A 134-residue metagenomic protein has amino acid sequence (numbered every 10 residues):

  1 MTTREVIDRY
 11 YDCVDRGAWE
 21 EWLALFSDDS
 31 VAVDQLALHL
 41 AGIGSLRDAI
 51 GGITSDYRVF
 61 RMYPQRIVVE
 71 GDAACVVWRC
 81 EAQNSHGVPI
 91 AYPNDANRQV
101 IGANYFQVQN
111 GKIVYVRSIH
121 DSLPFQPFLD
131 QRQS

Functional and structural regions predicted by a protein language model:
M1, C13-R16: Residues at alpha-helix boundaries and the short loops/turns that link adjacent helices
T2, V33, R47-S134: A beta-strand edge to alpha-helix "cap/lid" segment located at domain peripheries
V6, R16-D29: Short, well-ordered alpha-helical segments enriched in acidic and aromatic residues
D8-D12: Amphipathic alpha-helical repeat scaffolds
C13, L25, G52-D56: Short hydrophobic alpha-helical module
H39-A41: Acidic-and-aromatic substrate-binding clefts and catalytic sites of carbohydrate-active enzymes
